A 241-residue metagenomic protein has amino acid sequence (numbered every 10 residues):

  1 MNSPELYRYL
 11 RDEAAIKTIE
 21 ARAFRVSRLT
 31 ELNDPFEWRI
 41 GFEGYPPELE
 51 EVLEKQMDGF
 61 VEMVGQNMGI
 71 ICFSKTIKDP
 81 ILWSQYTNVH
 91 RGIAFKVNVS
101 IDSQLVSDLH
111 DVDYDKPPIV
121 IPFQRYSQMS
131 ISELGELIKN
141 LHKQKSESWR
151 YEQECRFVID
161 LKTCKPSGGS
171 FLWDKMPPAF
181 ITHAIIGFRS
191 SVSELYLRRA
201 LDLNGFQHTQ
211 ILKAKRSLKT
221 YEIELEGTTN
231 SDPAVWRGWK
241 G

Functional and structural regions predicted by a protein language model:
M1-G241: Partner-binding and oligomerization surfaces adjacent to conserved cores of proteins that assemble macromolecular
